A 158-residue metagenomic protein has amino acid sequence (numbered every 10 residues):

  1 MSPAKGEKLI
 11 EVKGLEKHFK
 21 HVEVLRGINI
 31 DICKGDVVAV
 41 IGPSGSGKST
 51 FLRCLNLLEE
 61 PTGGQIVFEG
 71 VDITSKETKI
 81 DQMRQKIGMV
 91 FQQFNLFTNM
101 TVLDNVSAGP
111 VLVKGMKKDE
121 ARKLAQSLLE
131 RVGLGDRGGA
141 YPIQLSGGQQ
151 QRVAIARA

Functional and structural regions predicted by a protein language model:
M1-P3: Basic/polar N-terminal segments that are highly enriched at the extreme N-terminus, encompassing both cleavable
K5-A158: ABC family nucleotide-binding domain
